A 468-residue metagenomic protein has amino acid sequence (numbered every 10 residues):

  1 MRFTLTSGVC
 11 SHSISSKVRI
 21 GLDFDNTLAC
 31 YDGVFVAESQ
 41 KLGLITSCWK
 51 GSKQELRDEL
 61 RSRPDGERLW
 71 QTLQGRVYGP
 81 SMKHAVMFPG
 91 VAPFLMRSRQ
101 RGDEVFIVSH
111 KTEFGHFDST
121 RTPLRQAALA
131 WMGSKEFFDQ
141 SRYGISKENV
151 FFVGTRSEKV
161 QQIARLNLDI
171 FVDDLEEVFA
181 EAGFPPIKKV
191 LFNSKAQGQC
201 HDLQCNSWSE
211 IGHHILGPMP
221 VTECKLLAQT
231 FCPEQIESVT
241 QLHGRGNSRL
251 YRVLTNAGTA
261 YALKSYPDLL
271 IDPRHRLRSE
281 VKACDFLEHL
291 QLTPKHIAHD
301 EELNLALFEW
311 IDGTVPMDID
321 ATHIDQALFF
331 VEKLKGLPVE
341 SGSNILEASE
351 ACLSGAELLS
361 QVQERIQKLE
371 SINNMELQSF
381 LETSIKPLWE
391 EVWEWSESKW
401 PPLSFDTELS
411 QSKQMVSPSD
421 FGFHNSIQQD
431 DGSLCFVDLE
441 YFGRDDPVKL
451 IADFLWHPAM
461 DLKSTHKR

Functional and structural regions predicted by a protein language model:
F3-L69: Active-site neighborhood of HAD-like aspartate-dependent phosphohydrolases
M82, V91-M132, V153: Substrate-recognition element of Asp-dependent hydrolases with the DxDx(T/V) motif
F117-E223: C-terminal cap/substrate-recognition subdomain and adjoining C-terminal extension of metal-dependent phosphatase-like
E223-P233, V339-S419: An alpha-helical support segment within catalytic cores of ATP-dependent transferases
E234-L254: ATP-binding glycine-rich phosphate-binding loop
N247-E357: ATP-binding pocket architecture of kinase catalytic cores
S248-L254, A262, S398-K449: Active-site acidic catalytic loop and adjacent metal/ATP-binding pocket of ATP-dependent phosphoryl transfer enzymes
V448-R468: Active-site activation/catalytic loop segments of kinase-like enzymes and analogous catalytic loops in related
